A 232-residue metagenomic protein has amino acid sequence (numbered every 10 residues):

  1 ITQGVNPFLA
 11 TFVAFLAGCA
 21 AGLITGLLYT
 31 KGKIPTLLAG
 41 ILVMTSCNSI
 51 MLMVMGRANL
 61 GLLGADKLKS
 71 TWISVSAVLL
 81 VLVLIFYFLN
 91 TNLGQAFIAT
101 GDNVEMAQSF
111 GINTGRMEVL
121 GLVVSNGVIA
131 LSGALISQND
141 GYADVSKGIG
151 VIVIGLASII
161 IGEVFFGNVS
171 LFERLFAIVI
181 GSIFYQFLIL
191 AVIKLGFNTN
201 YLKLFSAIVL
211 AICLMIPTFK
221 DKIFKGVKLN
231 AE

Functional and structural regions predicted by a protein language model:
I1, P7-L9, L28-V43, A96 (+4 more regions): Short, non-helical or kinked segments that cap or interrupt transmembrane helices
I1-K31, M55-G56, L60, K194: Membrane-embedded helix boundary and interhelical linker motif in transport proteins
N6-F8, A21, S70-I152, A157: Helix-loop-helix "hairpin" substructures at the membrane interface of multi-pass membrane proteins
A14, I129, G133, N139-L204: Transmembrane alpha-helical segments in multi-pass inner-membrane proteins
T36, G40-N90, V119-L120, G141-V145 (+1 more regions): Transmembrane helix-bundle core of multi-pass membrane transporters and related energy-transducing complexes
L37, D66-V75, E118, K147-I154 (+1 more regions): Loop-to-transmembrane alpha-helix initiation sites
N48-S49, S76-Y87, S125-G133, L156-E163 (+2 more regions): Hydrophobic core segments of alpha-helical transmembrane domains in multi-pass membrane transport and ion-translocation
L84, D102-S109, N113-R116, L188-E232: Cytosolic-side transmembrane-helix boundaries in multi-pass membrane proteins
